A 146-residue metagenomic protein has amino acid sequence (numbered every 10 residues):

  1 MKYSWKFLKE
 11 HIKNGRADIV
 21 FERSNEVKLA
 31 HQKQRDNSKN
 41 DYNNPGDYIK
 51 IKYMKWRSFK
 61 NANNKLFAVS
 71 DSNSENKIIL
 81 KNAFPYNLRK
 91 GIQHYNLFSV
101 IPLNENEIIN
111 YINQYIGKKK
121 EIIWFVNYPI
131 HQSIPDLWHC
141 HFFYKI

Functional and structural regions predicted by a protein language model:
M1-I146: HIT superfamily nucleotide-processing domains
